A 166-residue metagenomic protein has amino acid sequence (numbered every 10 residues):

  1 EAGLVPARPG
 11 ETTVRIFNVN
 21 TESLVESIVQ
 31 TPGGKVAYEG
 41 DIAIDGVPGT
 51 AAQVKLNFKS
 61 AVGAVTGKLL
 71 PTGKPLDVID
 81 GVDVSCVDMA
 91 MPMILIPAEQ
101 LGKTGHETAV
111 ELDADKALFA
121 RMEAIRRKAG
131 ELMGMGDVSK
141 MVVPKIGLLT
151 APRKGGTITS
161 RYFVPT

Functional and structural regions predicted by a protein language model:
E1-T166: Active-site proximal loop and beta-alpha junction motif in alpha/beta enzyme cores
